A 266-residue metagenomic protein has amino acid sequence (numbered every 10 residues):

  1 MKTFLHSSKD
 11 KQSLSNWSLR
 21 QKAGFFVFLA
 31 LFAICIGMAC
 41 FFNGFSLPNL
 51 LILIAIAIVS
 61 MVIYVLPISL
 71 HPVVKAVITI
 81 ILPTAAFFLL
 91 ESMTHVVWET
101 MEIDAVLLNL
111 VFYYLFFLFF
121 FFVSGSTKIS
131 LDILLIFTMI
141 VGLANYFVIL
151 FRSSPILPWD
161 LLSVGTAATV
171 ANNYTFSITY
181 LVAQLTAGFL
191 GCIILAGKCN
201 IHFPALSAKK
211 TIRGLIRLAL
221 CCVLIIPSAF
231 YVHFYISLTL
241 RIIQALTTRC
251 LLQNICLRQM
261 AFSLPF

Functional and structural regions predicted by a protein language model:
K2-L5, K11-T248: Transmembrane and membrane-interface helices of multi-pass, inner-membrane envelope-modifying transferases
T169-F176, I255-S263: Cytosolic juxtamembrane regulatory segments of multi-pass membrane proteins
I243-M260: Short extracytoplasmic/periplasmic juxtamembrane "stem" segments immediately C-terminal to an N-terminal membrane anchor
